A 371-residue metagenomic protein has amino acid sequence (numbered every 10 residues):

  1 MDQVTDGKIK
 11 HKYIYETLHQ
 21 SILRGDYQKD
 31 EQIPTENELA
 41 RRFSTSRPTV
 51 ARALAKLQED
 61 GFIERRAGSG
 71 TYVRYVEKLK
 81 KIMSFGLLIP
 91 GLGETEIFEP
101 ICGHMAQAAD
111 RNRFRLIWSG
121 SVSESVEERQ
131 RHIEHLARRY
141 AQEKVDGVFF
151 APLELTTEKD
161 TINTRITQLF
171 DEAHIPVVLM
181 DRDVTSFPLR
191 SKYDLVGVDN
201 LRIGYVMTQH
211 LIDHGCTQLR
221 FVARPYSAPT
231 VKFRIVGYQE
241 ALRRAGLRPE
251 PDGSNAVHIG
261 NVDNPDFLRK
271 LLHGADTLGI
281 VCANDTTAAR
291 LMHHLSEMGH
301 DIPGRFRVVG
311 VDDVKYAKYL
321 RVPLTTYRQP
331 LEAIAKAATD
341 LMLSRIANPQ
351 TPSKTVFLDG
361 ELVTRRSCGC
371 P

Functional and structural regions predicted by a protein language model:
M1-S44, A55, S125, Q130 (+1 more regions): Extreme N-terminal segment that seeds HTH/winged-HTH DNA-binding domains in transcriptional regulators
Y13, E77-F150, F221, Q239 (+1 more regions): Amphipathic helical "hinge" segments at domain boundaries
T17, K192-Y193, P265-P371: Flexible loop/turn connectors
D60-G68, R74: Beta-hairpin "wing" of winged helix-turn-helix
G86-L88, K144-L155, V178, R220-A223 (+2 more regions): Periplasmic-binding protein-like
E96-N112, I203-V206, P229-P249, R290 (+1 more regions): Short, solvent-exposed amphipathic alpha-helices that sit in or adjacent to ligand/effector-binding or catalytic
L153-I203, T286, D312-L324: Flexible loop/hinge segments that line or gate small-molecule binding clefts
Y205-L247, K354-G369: An alpha-beta-alpha
